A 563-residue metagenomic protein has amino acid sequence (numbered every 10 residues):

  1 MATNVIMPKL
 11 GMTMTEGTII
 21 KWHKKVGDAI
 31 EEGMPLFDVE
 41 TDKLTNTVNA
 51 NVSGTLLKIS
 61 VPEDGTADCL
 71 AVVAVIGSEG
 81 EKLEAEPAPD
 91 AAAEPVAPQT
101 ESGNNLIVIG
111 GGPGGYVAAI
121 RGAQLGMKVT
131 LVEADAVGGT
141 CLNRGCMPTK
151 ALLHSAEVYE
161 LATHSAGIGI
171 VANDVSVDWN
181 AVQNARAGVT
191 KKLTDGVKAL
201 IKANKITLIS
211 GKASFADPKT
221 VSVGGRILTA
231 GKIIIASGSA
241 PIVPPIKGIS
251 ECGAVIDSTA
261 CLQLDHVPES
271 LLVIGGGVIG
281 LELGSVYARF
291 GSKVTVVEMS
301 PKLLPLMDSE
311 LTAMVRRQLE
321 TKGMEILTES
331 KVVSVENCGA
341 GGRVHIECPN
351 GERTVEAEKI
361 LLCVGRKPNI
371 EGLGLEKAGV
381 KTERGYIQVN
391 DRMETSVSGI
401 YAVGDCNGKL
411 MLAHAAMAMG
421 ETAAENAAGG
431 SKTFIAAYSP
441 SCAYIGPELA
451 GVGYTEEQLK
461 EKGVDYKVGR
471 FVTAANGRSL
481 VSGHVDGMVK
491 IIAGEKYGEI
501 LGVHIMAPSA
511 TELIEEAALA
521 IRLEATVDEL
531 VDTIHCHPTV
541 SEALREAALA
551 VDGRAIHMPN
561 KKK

Functional and structural regions predicted by a protein language model:
M1, S78-N104, E347-N350: Intrinsically disordered, low-complexity linker and terminal tail regions
M1-L83: Small cofactor-carrier domains centered on a conserved lysine used for covalent cofactor attachment
S102-N104, V223-K232, N350-K359, S396: Core beta-strand elements of the Rossmann-like FAD/NAD(P) dinucleotide-binding domain in flavoenzyme oxidoreductases
G103, I120-M127, V132-V267, T295 (+7 more regions): Glycine-rich flavin
N105-L131, G280-A288: N-terminal Rossmann-like FAD-binding beta1-loop-alpha1 element of flavoenzymes
I109, A123-D135, M147, A151-L161 (+2 more regions): Flexible, glycine-rich terminal cap/loop adjacent to redox cofactors in electron-transfer oxidoreductases
C146, S237-K293, V297, K322-I326 (+2 more regions): Glycine-rich dinucleotide-binding loop and its adjacent helix/turn
S250-P268, T354-A428, E512, V531: FAD-site-proximal beta/loop scaffold in flavoenzymes
